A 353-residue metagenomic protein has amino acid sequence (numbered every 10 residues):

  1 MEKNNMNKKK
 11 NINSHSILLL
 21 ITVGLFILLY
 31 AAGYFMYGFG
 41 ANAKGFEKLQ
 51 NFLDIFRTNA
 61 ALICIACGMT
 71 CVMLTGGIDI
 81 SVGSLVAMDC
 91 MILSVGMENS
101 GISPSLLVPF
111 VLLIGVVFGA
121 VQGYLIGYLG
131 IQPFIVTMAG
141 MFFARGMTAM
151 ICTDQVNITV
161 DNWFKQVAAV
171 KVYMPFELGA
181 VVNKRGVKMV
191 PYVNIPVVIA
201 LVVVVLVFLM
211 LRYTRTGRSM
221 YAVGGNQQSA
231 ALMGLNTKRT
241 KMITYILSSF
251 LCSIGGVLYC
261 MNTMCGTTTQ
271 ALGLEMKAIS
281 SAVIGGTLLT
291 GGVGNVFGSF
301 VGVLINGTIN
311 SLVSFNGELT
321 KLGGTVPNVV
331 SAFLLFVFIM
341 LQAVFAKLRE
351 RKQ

Functional and structural regions predicted by a protein language model:
M1-A31, F35, G225-Q228, L232-R239 (+1 more regions): Cytosolic-side transmembrane-helix boundaries in multi-pass membrane proteins
E2-C64, S100-L106, R185, K352-Q353: Membrane-interfacial amphipathic/re-entrant helices at transmembrane-helix boundaries
N13, F134-Y213, M242, G266-T268 (+3 more regions): Transmembrane helix-bundle core of multi-pass membrane transporters and related energy-transducing complexes
L25-K44, T75, I151, F208-R215 (+1 more regions): Structural signal for alpha-helical transmembrane segments and their membrane-water exit/capping regions in multi-pass
Y30-Y34, K48-S100, L125-I131, A282-V296 (+1 more regions): Single transmembrane alpha-helix segments in multi-pass membrane proteins
G101-F142, V301-I305: Alpha-helical transmembrane segments within multi-pass membrane transporters and channels
S103, L107-V108, V117-Q122, K188-C265: Helix-loop-helix "hairpin" substructures at the membrane interface of multi-pass membrane proteins
I246, C252, N262-A332: Transmembrane alpha-helical segments in multi-pass inner-membrane proteins
